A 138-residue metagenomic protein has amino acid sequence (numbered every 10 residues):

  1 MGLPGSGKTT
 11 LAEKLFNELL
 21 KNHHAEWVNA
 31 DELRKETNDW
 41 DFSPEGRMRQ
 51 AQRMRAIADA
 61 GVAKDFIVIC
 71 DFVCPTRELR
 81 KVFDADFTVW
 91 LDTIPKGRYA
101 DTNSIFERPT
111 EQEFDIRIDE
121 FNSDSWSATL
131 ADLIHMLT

Functional and structural regions predicted by a protein language model:
M1, W27-A30, I69-D71: Short, conserved beta-strand edge motifs with alternating hydrophobic and charged residues
P4: The conserved Walker
K8: Conserved lysine of the Walker
A12-A56: Conserved substrate/cofactor phosphate-moiety recognition/catalytic segment in nucleotide-dependent phosphotransferases
K14-N22, F87, R108-T138: NTP-dependent small-molecule kinase module
D31, D92, D119-N122: Residues at the C-termini of beta-strands that transition into short coil/loop
K35, K96-R98, N122-A128: A short acidic, often aromatic-flanked loop/helix-cap motif at beta-alpha or helix-coil junctions that lines enzyme
E36, D41, A58-E113: ATP-dependent NMP and nucleoside kinases share a basic, alpha-helical "lid"
